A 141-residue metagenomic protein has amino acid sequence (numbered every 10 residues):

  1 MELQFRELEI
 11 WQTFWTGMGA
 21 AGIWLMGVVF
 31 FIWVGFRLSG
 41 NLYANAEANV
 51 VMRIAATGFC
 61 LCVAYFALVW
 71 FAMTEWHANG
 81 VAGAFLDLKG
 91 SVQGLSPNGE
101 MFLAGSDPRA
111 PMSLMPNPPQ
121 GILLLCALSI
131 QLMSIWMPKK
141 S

Functional and structural regions predicted by a protein language model:
M1-F36: Cytosolic-side membrane-entry/anchor segment at the start of a transmembrane helix
G19-A20, G94-S129: Hydrophobic alpha-helical transmembrane segments
A21, L25, V51-L61, P119-I122: Alpha-helical transmembrane segments
L25, V29-W33, L61-L68, S129-I130: Alpha-helical transmembrane segments
V29-G40, S113-S141: Transmembrane alpha-helical segments in integral membrane proteins
L38-A55: Amphipathic, cytosolic membrane-interfacial segments at TM-TM junctions
I54-A82: Hydrophobic alpha-helical membrane-insertion segments
M73-M101: Juxtamembrane non-transmembrane "cap" segments at the membrane-aqueous interface of multi-pass membrane proteins
